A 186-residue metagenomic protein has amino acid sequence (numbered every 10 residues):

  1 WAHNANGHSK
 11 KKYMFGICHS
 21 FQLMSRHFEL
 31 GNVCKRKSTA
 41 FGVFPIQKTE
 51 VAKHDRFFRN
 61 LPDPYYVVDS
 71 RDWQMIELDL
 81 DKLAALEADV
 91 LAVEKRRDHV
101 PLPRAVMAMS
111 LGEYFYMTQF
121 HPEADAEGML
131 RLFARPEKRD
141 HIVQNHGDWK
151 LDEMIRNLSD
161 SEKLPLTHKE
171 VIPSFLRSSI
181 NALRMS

Functional and structural regions predicted by a protein language model:
W1-A52: Cysteine-nucleophile active-site neighborhood
N6-G7, T49-S186: Amide-donor transfer/coupling interface in amidating biosynthetic enzymes
